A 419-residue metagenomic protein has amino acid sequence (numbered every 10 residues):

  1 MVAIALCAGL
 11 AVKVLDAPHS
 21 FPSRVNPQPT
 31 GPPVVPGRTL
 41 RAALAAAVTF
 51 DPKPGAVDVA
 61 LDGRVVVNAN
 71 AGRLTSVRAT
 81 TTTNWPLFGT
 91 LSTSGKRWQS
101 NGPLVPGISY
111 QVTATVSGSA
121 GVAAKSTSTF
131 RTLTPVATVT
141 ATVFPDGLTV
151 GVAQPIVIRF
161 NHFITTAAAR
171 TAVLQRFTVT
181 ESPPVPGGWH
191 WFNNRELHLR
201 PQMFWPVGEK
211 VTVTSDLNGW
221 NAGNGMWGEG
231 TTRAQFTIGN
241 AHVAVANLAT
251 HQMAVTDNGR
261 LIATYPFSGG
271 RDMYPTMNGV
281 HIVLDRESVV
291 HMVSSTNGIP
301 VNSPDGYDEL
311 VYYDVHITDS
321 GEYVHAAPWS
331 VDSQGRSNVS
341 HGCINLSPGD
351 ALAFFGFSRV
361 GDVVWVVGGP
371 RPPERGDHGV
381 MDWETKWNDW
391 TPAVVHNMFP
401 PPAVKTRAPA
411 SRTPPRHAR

Functional and structural regions predicted by a protein language model:
M1-N240, F267: Acidic, low-complexity Ser/Thr/Gly/Pro-rich repeat segments typical of extracellular/periplasmic and surface-exposed
W85, G219, L261, A351 (+1 more regions): Surface-exposed, flexible loop/turn segments at secondary-structure boundaries
T113, R176, Q252, Y313-D314 (+1 more regions): Conserved beta-strand and immediately adjacent loop positions that scaffold enzyme active sites
V152, N278, S294-R419: Exported/periplasmic cell-wall-interacting domains
I158, H162, M203, H251 (+1 more regions): Solvent-exposed, polar/charged alpha-helical surfaces in well-ordered, non-transmembrane soluble domains, broadly
L197, I238, V245-L248, N345-D350: Short, glycine/acidic-rich beta->alpha junctions
G225-D332: Gly/Pro-biased beta-strand-loop elements
